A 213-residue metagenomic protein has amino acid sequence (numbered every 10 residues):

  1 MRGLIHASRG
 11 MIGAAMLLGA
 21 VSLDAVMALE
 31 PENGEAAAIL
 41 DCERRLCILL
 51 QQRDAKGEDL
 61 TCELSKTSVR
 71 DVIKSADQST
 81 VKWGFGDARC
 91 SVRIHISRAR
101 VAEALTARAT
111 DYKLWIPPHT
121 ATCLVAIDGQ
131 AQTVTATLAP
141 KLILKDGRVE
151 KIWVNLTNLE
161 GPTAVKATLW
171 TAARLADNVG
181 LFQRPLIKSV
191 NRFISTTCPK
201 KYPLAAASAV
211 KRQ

Functional and structural regions predicted by a protein language model:
M1-I12: Bacterial N-terminal signal peptides that target proteins for export
G10-D24: Bacterial N-terminal signal peptides
E30-D59, E63-A173: Hydrophobic membrane/lipid-contacting segments
A172-Q213: C-terminal partner/receptor-binding element of secreted or periplasmic proteins
